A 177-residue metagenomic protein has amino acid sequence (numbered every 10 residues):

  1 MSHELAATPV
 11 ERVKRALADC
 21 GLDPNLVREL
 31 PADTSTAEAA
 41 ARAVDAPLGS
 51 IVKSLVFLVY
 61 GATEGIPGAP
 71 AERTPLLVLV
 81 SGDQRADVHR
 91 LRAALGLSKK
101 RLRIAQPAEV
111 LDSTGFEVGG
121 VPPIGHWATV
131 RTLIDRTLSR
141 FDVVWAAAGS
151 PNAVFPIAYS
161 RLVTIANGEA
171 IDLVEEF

Functional and structural regions predicted by a protein language model:
M1-F177: Extended, low-hydrophobicity, polar/charged segments
